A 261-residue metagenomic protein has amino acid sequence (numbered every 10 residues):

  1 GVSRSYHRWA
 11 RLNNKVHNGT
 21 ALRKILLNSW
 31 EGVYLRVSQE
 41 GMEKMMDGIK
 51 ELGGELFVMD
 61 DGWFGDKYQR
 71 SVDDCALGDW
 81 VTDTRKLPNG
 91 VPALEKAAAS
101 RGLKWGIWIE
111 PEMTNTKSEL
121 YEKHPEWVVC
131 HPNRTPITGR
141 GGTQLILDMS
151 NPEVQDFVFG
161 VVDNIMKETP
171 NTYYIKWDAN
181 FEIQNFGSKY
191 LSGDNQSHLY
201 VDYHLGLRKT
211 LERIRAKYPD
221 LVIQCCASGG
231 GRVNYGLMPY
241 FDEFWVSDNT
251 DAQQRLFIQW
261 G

Functional and structural regions predicted by a protein language model:
G1-H17: Beta-strand-rich recognition/accessory modules
V2-H7, M42, L237-P239: Composition- and surface-driven signal marking solvent-exposed, interaction-prone regions in large proteins
S3-H7, M46, E95, L211: A generic alpha-helix structural signal
S3-R8, V37, V154, D202-H204: A short linear-motif detector with a strong N-terminal bias
N14, N18-G160, T169, Y173-Y174: Aromatic-lined carbohydrate-binding/catalytic grooves of carbohydrate-active enzymes
D83-L94, S100, E122-G261: Active-site neighborhood of glycoside hydrolase catalytic domains
